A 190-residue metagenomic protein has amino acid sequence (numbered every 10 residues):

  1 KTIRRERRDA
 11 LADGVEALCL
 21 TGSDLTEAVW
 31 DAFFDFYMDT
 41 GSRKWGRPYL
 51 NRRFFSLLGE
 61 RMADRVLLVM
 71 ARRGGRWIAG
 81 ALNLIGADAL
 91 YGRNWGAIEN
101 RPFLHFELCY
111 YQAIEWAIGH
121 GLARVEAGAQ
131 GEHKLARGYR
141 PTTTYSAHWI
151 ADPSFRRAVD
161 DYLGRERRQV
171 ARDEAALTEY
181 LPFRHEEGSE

Functional and structural regions predicted by a protein language model:
K1-P102, W149, L181-E190: A conserved beta-strand-loop-helix scaffold within acyl/acetyltransferase catalytic domains
A12, F34-Y37, G96, Q112-A113 (+3 more regions): Generic signal for short, ordered secondary-structure residues within or immediately flanking folded domains
V15, V29, V66-V69, I118 (+3 more regions): Extended aliphatic helical segments
V29-W30, N51-R53, I114, H120-G121 (+3 more regions): Mixed-charge, polar/low-complexity N-terminal
M38, S42-W45, G59-A63, R76 (+4 more regions): Hydrophobic alpha-helix feature that most strongly marks membrane-spanning transmembrane helices and their immediate
A87-P153, D160: Acyl-donor binding region in acyl/amide transferases
V159, L163-E190: Acidic/histidine-enriched, glycine/proline-rich intrinsically disordered or flexible terminal extensions
